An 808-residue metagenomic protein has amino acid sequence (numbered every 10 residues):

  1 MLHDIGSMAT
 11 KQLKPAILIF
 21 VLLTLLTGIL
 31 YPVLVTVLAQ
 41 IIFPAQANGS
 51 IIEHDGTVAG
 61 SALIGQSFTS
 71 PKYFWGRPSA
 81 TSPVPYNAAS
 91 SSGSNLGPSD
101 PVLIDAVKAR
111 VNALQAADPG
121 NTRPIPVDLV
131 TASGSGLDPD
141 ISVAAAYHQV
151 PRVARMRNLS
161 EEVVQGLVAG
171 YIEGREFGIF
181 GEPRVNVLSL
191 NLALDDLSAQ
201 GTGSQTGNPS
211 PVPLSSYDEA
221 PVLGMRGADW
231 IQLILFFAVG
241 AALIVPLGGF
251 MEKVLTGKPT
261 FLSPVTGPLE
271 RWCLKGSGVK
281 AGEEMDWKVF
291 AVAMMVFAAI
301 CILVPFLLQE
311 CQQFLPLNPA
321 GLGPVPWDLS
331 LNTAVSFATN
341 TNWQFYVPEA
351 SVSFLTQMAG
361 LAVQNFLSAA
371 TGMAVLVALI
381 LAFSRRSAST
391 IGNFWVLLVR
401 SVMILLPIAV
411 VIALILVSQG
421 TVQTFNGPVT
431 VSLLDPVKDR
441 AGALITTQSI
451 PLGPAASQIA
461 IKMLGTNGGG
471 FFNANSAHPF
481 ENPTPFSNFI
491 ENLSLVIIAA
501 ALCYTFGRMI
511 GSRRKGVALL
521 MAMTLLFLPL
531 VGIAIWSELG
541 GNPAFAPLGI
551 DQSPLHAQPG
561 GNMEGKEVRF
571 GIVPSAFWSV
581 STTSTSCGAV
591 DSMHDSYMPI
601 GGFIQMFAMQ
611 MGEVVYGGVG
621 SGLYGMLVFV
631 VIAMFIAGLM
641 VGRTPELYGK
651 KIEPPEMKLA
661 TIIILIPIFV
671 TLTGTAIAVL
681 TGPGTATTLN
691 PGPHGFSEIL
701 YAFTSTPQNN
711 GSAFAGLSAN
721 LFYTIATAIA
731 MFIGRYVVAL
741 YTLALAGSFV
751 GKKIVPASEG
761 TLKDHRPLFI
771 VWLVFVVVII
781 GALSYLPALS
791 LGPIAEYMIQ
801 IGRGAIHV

Functional and structural regions predicted by a protein language model:
L2-I17, C273: N-terminal positive-inside, membrane-proximal cytosolic segments immediately preceding the first
I5-M8, I19, T27-G28, V33-V150 (+4 more regions): Flexible, solvent-exposed loop/hinge segments and secondary-structure transition points
A9, S99, L103-R110, A146-V150 (+9 more regions): Stable alpha-helical elements in mature extracytoplasmic
A16-L38, P407, I412, M521-L530: Hydrophobic membrane-insertion alpha-helices, especially the h-region of bacterial N-terminal signal peptides
G170-Y171, D196-R226, P479-T484, A608-V614: Short, aromatic-rich amphipathic segments at membrane interfaces that lie adjacent to a transmembrane helix or signal
I172-V187, G804-V808: Short amphipathic alpha-helical segments at helix boundaries and their inter-helical linkers
G227-V808: Membrane-proximal intracellular helices of multi-pass ion channels
